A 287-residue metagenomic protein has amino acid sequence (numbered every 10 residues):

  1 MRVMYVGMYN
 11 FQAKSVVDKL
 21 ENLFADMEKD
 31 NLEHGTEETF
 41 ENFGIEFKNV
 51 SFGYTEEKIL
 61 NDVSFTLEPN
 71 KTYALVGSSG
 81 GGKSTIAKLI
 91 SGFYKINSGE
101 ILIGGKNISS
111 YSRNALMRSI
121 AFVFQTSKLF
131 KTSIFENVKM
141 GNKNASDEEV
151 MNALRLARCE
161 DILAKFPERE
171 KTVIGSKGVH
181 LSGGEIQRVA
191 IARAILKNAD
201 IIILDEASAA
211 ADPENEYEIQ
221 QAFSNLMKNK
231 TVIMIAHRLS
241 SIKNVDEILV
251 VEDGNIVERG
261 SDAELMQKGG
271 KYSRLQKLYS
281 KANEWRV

Functional and structural regions predicted by a protein language model:
M1-F24: Cytosolic ends of transmembrane helices, especially the final helix of ABC transmembrane type-1 domains
F24-Y73, S109, E148, N152 (+2 more regions): Primarily ABC-family ATPase nucleotide-binding module
G44, L102, E160-V189, L204-A207 (+2 more regions): ABC-fold ATPase nucleotide-binding domain signature/coupling loops
V76-S78: The feature captures the beta-strand-to-loop junction immediately N-terminal to the Walker
S91: Helix-to-loop junction immediately C-terminal to a conserved catalytic motif
L102, S110, F135-S176, Q220-Q221 (+3 more regions): ABC ATPase nucleotide-binding domain helical subdomain, centered on the C-loop/LSGGQ "ABC signature"
K165, Q221, K243-V287: C-terminal portion of ABC ATPase nucleotide-binding domains
L196-D200, N229: A short, proline-enriched helix->beta-strand linker immediately N-terminal to the Walker B motif in ABC-type P-loop
